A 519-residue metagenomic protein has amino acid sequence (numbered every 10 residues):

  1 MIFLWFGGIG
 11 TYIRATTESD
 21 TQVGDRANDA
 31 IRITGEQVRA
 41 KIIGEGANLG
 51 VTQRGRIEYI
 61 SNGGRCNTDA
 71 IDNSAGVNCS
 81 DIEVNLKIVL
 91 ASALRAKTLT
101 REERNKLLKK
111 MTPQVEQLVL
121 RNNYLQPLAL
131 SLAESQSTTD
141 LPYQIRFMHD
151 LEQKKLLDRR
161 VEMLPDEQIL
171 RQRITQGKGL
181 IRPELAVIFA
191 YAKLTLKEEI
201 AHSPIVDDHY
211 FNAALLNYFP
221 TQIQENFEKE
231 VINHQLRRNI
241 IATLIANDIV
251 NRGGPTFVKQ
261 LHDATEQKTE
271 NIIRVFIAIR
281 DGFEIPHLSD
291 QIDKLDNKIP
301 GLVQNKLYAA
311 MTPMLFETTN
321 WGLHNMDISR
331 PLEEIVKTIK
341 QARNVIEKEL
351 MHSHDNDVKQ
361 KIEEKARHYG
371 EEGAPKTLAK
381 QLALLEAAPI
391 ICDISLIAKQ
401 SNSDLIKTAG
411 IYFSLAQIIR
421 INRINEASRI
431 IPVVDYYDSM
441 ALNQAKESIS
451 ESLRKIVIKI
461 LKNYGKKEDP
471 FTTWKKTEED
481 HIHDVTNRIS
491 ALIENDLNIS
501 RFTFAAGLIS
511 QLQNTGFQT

Functional and structural regions predicted by a protein language model:
M1-T519: Non-transmembrane, aqueous-exposed alpha-helical and coiled segments at domain scale
